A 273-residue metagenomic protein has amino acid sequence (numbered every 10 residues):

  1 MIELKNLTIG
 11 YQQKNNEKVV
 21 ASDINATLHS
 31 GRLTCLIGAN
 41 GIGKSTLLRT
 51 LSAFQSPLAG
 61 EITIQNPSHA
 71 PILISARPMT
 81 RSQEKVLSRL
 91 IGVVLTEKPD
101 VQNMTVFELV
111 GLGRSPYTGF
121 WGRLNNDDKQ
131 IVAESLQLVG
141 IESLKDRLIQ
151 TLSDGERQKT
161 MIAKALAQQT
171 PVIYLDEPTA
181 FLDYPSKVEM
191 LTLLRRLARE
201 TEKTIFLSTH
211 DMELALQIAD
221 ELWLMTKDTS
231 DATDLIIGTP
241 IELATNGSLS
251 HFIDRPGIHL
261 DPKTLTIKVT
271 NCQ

Functional and structural regions predicted by a protein language model:
I37-A39: The feature captures the beta-strand-to-loop junction immediately N-terminal to the Walker
S52: Helix-to-loop junction immediately C-terminal to a conserved catalytic motif
G111, N126-L144, Q169: Conserved ABC ATPase "signature" region
L148-L152: Conserved ABC ATPase signature
I173-D176: Catalytic Walker B motif of ABC-type/P-loop ATPase nucleotide-binding domains
T209-H210: H-loop/switch region of ABC-family ATPase nucleotide-binding domains
I241, H251-Q273: ABC ATPase nucleotide-binding domains
